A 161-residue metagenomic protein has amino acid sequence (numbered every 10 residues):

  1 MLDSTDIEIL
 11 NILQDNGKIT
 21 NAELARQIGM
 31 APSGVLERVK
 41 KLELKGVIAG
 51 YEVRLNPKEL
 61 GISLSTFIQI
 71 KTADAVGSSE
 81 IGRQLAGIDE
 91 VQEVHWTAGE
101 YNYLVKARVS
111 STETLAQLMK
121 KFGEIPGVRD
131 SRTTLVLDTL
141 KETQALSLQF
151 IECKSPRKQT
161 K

Functional and structural regions predicted by a protein language model:
M1-K161: A compositional/biophysical signature of low hydrophobicity enriched in polar/charged and small residues
